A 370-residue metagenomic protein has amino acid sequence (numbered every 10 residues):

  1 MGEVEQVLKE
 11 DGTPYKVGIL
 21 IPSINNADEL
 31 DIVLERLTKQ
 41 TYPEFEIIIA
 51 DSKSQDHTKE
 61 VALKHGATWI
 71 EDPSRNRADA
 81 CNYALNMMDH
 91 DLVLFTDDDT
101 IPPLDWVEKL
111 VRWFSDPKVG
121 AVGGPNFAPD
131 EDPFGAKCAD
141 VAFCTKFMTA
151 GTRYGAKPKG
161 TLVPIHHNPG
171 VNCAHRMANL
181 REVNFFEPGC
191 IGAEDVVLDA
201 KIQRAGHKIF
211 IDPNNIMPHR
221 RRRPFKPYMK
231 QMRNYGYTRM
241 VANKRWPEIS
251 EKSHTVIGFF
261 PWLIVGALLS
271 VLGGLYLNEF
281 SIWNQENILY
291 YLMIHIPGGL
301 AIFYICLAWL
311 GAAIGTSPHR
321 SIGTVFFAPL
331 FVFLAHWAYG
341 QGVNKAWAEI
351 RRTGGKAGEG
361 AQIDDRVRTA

Functional and structural regions predicted by a protein language model:
M1-R36: N-proximal low-complexity "stem/linker" segments adjacent to membrane-targeting elements
E35-E44: Short, acidic, metal-binding catalytic loop of nucleotide-sugar glycosyltransferases
R36, D51-K59, T100: A conserved acidic beta->alpha catalytic loop
D72-M88, K159, V163: Glycine-rich, basic loop-to-helix element that forms the pyrophosphate-binding segment of sugar-nucleotide handling
V93: Short aromatic/hydrophobic "clamp" motif used to bind/position activated sugar donors
D105-V141, I216, R220: Conserved donor NDP-sugar-binding/catalytic core segment of glycosyltransferases
T152-H175, C190-I191, V197, M217 (+1 more regions): A recurrent flexible, glycine/aromatic-enriched loop bordering the glycosyltransferase active site that acts as
E187-S250: Catalytic donor/gating beta->alpha subdomain of glycosyltransferases that bind UDP-sugars
